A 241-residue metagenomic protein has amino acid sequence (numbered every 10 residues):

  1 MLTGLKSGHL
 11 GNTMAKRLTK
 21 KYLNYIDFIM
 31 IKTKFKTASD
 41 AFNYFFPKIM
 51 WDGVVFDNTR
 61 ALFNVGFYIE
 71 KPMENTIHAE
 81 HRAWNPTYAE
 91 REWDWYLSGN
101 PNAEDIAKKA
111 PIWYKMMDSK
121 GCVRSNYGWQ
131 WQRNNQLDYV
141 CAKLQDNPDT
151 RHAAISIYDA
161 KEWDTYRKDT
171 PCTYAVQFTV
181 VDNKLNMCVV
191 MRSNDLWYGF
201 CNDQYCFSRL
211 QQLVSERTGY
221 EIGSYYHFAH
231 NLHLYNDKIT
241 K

Functional and structural regions predicted by a protein language model:
M1-L2, M30: Accessible peptide chain termini
L2-G8, M14: N-terminal amphipathic/hydrophobic targeting modules at extreme N-termini, encompassing cleavable Sec/SRP-type signal
A15-K241: Terminal, non-catalytic protein-protein interaction segments that mediate quaternary/complex assembly
